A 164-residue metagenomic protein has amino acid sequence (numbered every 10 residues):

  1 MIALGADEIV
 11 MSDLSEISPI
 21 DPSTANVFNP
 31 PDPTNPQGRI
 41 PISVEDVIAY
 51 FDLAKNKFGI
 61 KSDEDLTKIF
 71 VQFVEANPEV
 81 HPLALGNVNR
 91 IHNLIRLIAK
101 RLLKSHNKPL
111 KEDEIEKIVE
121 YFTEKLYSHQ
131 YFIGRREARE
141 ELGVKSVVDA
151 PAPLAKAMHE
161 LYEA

Functional and structural regions predicted by a protein language model:
M1-A25: Glycine-rich beta-to-alpha active-site loop
V10-S12, S23-A164: N-terminal organellar transit peptides
